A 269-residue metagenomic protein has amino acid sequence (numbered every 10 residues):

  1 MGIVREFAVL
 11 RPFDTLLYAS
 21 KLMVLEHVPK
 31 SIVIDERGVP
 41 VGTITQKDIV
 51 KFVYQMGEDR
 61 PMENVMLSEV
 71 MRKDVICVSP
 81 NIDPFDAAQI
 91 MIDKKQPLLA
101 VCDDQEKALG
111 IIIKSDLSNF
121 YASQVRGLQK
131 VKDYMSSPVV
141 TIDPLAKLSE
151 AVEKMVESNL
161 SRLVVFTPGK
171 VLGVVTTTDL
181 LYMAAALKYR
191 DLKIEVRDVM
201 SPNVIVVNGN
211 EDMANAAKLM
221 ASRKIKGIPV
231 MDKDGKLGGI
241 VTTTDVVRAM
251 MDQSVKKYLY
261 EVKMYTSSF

Functional and structural regions predicted by a protein language model:
M1-E6, T45-I76, A88, I92 (+6 more regions): Tandem CBS (Bateman) regulatory domains
M1-R11, E36-R37: Intrinsic N-terminal pre-sequences and regulatory tails
V9-V28, I34, C77-K95, C102 (+6 more regions): The conserved cystathionine-beta-synthase
F13-T15, V41, M66: N-terminal coiled-coil initiation/transition segments in long coiled-coil scaffolds
M23, S31-K47, M91, L99-S115 (+4 more regions): A glycine-centered beta-loop-beta connector
